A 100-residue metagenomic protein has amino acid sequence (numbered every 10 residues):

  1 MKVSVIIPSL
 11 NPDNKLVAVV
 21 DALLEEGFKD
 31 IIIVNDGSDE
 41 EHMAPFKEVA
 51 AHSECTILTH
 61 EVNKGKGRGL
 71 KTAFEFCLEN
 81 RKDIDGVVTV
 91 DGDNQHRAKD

Functional and structural regions predicted by a protein language model:
K2-S4: Cell-envelope/extracellular polymer assembly enzymes that use nucleotide-activated donors
I7-S9, N35: Short beta-strand/turn micro-motifs composed of small residues that flank or help shape donor/cofactor-binding pockets
N11-E25: Short, well-formed alpha-helical segments that are part of the catalytic scaffolds of diverse glycosyltransferases
P12-K15, S38, R97: Donor nucleotide-sugar binding loop of glycosyltransferases
N35-A44: A conserved acidic beta->alpha catalytic loop
E40-E41, V90-D100: Acidic donor-binding/catalytic loop of UDP-sugar-dependent glycosyltransferases, especially processive GT2
F46-R81, G86: Conserved donor nucleotide-binding strand/loop of the catalytic core
